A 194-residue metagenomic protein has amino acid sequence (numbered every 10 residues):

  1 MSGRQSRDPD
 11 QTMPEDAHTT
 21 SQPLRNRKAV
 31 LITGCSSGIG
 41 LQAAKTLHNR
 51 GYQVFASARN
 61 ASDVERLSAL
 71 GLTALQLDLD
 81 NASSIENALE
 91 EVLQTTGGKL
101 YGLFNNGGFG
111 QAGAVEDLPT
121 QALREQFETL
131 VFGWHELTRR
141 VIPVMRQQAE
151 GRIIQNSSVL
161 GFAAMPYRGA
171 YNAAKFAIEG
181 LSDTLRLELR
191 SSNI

Functional and structural regions predicted by a protein language model:
S36-S37: Conserved glycine-rich cofactor-binding loop
A69-S83: Rossmann-fold cofactor-recognition segment
N106-Q111: Conserved NAD(P)H cofactor-binding loop of Rossmann-fold oxidoreductase domains
A114-V115, A122-R124: Substrate-binding pocket helix/loop in short-chain dehydrogenase/reductase
E116, A163-G169: Active-site loop immediately N-terminal to the catalytic Tyr-X3-Lys motif of short-chain dehydrogenase/reductase
T138, A174: Active-site helix of classical SDR
S158: Residue(s) in the substrate-gating loop at a strand-loop-helix junction that position the organic substrate next
